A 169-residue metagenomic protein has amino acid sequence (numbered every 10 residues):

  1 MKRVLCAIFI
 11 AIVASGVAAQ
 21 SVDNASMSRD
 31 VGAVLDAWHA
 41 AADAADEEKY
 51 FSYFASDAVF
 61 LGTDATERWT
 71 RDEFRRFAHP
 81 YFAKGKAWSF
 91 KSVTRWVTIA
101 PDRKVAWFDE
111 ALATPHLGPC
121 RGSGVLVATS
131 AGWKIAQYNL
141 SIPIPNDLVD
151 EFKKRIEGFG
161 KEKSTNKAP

Functional and structural regions predicted by a protein language model:
M1-V4: Positively charged n-region of N-terminal signal peptides that target proteins for export
C6-G16: Bacterial N-terminal signal peptides
Q20-D23, D30, F60, E73-P119 (+1 more regions): Surface-exposed, charged secondary-structure patches
S26-A45: Short, aromatic-enriched amphipathic alpha-helices that serve as compact interaction elements
A44-D57, L61: Short, well-ordered alpha-helical segments enriched in acidic and aromatic residues
D57-V59, A65-R68, L112-H116, L140-I144: Solvent-exposed loop/turn segments at secondary-structure junctions within structured extracellular/periplasmic domains
V97-K104, L126-K134: A short, structured loop/turn motif at beta-sheet edges
Q137-P169: Low-complexity, intrinsically disordered terminal/linker segments enriched in charged and Gly/Pro repeats
